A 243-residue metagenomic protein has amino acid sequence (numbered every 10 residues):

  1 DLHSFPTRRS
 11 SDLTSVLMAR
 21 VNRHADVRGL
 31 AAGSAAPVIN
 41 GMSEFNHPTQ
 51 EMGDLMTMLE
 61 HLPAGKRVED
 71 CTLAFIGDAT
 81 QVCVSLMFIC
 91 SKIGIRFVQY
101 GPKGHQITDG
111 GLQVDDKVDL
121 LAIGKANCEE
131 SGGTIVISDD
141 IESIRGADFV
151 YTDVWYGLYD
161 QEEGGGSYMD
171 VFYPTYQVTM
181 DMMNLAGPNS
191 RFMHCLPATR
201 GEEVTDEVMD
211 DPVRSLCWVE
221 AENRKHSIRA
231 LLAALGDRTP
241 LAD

Functional and structural regions predicted by a protein language model:
H3-S10: Short, small-residue-biased leader/transition segments that mark boundaries at the very start of proteins
T14-I89, H194: Anion-binding alpha/beta catalytic cores of soluble intermediary-metabolism enzymes, centered on
S15, D148, S215: Conserved acidic residues
G33-A35, I93, S131, P188 (+1 more regions): Short, structured coil segments at secondary-structure junctions
M42-H47, P102-H105, E220-N223: Short, acidic/turn-prone active-site loops that include or flank metal/cofactor- and phosphate-binding residues
E60-T152, L158: Glycine-rich phosphate/diphosphate-binding loop of Rossmann-like nucleotide-binding domains
E129-D210: Rossmann-like adenosine-cofactor binding region
N189-D243: Adenosine-phosphate binding glycine-rich loop
